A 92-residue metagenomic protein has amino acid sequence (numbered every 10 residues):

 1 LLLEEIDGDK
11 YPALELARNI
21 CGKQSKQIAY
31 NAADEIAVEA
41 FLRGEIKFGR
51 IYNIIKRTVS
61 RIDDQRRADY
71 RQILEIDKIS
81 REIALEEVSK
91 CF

Functional and structural regions predicted by a protein language model:
L1-F92: Catalytic, metal-anchored helix/loop core of enzyme active sites in primary metabolism
